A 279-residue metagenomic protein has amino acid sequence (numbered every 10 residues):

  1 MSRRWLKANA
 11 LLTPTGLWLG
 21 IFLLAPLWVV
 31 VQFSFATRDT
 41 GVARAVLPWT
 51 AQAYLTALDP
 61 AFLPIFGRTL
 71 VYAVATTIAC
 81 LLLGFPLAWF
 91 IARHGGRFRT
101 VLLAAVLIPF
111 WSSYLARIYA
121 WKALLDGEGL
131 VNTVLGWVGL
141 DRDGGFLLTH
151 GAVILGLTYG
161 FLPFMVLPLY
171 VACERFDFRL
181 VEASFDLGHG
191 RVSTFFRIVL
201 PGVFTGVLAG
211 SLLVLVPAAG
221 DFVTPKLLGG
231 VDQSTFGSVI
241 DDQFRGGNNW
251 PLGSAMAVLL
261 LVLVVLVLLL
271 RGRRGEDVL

Functional and structural regions predicted by a protein language model:
M1-W5: Short, Lys/Arg-rich, polar N-terminal cytosolic tail immediately upstream of the first transmembrane signal-anchor
K7-T40, L55-E174, I198, G202-G220 (+2 more regions): Membrane-water interface segments at the C-terminal ends of transmembrane alpha-helices in multi-pass inner-membrane
G41-V46, F222-W250: Glycine-rich helix-loop "coupling/hinge" segments at transmembrane-helix boundaries in multipass transporters
D141, H189-R191: Short coil/turn motifs that cap or connect alpha-helices
L180, G272-L279: Short cytosolic juxtamembrane segments of multi-pass membrane proteins
S184: The alpha-helix within a helix-turn-helix
L187-H189, P201: Glycine/proline-centered hinge or cleavage motifs at structural transition points of membrane proteins
